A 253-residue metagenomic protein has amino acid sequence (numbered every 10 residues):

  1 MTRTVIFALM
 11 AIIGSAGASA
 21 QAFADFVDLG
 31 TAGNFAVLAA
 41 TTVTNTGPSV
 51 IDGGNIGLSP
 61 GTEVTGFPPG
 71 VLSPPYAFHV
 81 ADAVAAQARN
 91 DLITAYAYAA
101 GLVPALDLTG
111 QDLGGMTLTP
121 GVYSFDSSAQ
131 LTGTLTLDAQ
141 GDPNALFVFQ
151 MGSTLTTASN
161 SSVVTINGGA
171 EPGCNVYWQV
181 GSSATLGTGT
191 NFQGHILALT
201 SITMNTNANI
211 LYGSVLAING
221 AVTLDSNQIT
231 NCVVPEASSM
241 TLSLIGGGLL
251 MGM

Functional and structural regions predicted by a protein language model:
M1-A22, G248-L249: Sec-dependent, cleavable N-terminal signal peptides
I12, A16, P235-E236, M240: Intrinsic disorder/low-complexity segments
A20-V233: Solvent-exposed adhesion/ligand-recognition segments of exported proteins
E236-M253: A short, hydrophobic C-terminal helix/tail in secreted or cell-surface proteins
